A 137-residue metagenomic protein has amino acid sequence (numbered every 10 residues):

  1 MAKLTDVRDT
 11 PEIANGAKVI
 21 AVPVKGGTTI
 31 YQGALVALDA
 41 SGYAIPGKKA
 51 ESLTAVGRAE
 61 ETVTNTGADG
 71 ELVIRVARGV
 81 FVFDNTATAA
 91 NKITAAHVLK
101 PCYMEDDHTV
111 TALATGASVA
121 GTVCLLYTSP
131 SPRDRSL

Functional and structural regions predicted by a protein language model:
M1-S129, R133: Surface-exposed, low-hydrophobicity beta-strand/loop segments enriched in small/polar/acidic residues
S136-L137: N-terminal low-complexity segments that are often proline-rich with Ser/Thr-Pro
